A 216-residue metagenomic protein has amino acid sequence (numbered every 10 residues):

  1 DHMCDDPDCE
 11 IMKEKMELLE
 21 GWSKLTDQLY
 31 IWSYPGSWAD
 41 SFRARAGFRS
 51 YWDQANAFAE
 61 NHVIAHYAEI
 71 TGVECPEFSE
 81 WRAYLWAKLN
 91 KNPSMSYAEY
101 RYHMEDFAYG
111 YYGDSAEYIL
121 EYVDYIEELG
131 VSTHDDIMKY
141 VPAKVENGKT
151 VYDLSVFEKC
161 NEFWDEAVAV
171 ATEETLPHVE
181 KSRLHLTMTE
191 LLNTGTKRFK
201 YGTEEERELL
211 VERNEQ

Functional and structural regions predicted by a protein language model:
D1-E117, E121: Structured mid-domain segments that build the active-site/substrate or prosthetic-cofactor binding neighborhood
K24, S33, H62-V63, A87-Q216: Catalytic domains of carbohydrate-active enzymes that cleave complex glycans
